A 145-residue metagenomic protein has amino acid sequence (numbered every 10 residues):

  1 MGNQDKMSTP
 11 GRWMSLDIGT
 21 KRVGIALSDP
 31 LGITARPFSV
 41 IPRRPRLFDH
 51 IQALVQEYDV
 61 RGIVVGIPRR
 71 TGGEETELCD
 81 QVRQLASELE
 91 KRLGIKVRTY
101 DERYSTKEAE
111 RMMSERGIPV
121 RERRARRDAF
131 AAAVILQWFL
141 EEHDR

Functional and structural regions predicted by a protein language model:
G2-L16, T20-R145: Phosphate- and other anionic-substrate recognition elements at nucleic-acid/protein interfaces
